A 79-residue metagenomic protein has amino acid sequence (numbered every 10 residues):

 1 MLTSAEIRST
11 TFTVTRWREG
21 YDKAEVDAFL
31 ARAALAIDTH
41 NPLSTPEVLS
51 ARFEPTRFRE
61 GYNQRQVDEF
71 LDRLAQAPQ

Functional and structural regions predicted by a protein language model:
M1-Q79: Acidic, negatively charged sequence signal that fires either on conserved catalytic/metal-binding carboxylates
